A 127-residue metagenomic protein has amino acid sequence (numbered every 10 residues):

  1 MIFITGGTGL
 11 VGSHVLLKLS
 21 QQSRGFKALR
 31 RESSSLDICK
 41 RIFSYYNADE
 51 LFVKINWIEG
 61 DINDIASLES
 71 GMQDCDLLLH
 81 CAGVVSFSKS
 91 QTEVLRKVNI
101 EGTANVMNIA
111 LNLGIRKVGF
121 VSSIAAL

Functional and structural regions predicted by a protein language model:
I2-S23: N-terminal Rossmann NAD(P)H-binding glycine-rich loop of SDR-like oxidoreductase domains
T5, L29, L78-A82, V118-I124: SDR active-site strand-loop-helix element
Q22, D74, G114-K117: Short loop/turn motifs at secondary-structure junctions
G25-K27: Short beta-strand element of Class I
R30-E50: Glycine-rich phosphate-binding loop and adjoining beta1-alpha1-beta2 segment of Rossmann-like nucleotide-binding folds
S34, G83-F87, S123-A126: Active-site proximal helix/loop that lines the substrate pocket of Rossmann-like NAD(P)-dependent oxidoreductase domains
Y45-V98: NAD(P)H-binding glycine-rich loop region in Rossmannoid oxidoreductase-like domains and their noncatalytic homologs
T92, E101-L127: Conserved Rossmann-fold NAD(P)-dependent oxidoreductase catalytic core, especially the SDR/UDP-sugar
